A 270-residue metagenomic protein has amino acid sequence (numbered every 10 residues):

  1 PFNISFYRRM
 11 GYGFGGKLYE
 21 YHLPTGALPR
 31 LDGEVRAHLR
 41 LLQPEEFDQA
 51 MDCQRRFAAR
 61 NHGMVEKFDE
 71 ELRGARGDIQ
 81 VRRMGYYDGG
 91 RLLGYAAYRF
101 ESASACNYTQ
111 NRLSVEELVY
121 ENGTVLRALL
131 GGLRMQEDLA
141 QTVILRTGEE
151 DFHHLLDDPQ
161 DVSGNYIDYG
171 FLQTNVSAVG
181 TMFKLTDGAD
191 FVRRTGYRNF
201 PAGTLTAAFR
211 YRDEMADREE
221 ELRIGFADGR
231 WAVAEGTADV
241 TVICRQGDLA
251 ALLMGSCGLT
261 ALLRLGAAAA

Functional and structural regions predicted by a protein language model:
P1-P29: Active-site-proximal cofactor/substrate-binding loop regions of enzyme domains
R30-A270: Intrinsically disordered, low-complexity, positively biased terminal segments
